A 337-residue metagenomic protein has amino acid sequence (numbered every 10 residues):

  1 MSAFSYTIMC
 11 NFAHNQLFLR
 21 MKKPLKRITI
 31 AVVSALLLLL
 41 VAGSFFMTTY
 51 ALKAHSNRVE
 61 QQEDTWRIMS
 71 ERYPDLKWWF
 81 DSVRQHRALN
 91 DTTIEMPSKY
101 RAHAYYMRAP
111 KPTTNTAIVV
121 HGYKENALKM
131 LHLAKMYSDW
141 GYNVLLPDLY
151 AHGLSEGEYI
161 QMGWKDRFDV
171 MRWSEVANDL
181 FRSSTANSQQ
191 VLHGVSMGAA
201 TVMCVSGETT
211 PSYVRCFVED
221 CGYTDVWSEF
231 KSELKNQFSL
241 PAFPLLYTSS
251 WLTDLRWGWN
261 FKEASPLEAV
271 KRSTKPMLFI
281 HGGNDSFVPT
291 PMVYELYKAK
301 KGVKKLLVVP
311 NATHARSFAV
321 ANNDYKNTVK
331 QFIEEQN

Functional and structural regions predicted by a protein language model:
L37-E95: An N-terminal hydrophobic leader/cap segment in hydrolases
Y137-E156: Conserved alpha/beta-hydrolase
I160-F181: Alpha/beta-hydrolase active-site loop
C204-W259: Hydrolase active-site cap/lid region
S273, F279-H281, D285: Short beta-strand/loop motif that positions the catalytic acidic residue of the alpha/beta-hydrolase fold
K275, P289-K298: Short alpha-helix in the alpha/beta-hydrolase fold that links the catalytic acid
A312-N322: Catalytic histidine-centered segment of alpha/beta-hydrolase-like enzymes
A321-N337: Catalytic active-site module of serine/aspartate enzymes centered on a nucleophile-bearing elbow/loop
